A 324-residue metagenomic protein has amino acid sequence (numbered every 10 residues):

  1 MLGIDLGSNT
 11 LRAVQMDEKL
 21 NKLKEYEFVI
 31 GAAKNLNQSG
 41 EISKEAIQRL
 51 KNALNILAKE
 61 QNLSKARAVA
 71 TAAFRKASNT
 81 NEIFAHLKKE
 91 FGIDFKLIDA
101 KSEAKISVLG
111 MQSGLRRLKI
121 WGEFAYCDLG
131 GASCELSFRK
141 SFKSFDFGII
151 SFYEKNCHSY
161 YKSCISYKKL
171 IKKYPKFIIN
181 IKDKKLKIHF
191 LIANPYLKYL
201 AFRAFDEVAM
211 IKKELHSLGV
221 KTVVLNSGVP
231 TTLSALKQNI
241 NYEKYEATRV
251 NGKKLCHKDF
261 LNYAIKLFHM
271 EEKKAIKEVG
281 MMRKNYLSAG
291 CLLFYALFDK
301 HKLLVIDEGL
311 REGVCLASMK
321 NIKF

Functional and structural regions predicted by a protein language model:
M1-K22: N-terminal basic/disordered segments at the start of proteins
I4-T10, Y126-S133, N226-V229, G309-L310: A short acidic Gly-Thr/Ser loop motif
L6-T10, V29-K34: Short polar catalytic/cofactor-binding loops
N9, S64, K221: Short acidic/polar active-site loop segments enriched in Thr and Asp
L20-K24, K143-S144: Beta-strand initiation motifs
K22-G31, A58: Conserved ATP-binding subdomain of kinase catalytic cores across diverse folds
G31-I56, A73-A77, N81-F84, K88-E123 (+1 more regions): Helical "lid/coupling" subdomains associated with nucleotide-phosphate turnover
